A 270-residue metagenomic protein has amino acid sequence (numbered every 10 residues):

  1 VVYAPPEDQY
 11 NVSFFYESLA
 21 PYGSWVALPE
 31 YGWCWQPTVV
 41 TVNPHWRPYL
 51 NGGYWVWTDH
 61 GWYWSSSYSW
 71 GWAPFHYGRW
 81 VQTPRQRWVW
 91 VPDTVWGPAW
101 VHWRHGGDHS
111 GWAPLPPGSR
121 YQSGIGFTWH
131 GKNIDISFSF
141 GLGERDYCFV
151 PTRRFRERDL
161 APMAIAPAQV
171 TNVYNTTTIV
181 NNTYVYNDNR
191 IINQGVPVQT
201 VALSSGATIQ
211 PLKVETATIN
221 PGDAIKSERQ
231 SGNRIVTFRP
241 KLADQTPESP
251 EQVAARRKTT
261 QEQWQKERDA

Functional and structural regions predicted by a protein language model:
V1-V39, H45-Y49, W57-D59, S65-A270: Low-complexity, repeat-rich tail regions
